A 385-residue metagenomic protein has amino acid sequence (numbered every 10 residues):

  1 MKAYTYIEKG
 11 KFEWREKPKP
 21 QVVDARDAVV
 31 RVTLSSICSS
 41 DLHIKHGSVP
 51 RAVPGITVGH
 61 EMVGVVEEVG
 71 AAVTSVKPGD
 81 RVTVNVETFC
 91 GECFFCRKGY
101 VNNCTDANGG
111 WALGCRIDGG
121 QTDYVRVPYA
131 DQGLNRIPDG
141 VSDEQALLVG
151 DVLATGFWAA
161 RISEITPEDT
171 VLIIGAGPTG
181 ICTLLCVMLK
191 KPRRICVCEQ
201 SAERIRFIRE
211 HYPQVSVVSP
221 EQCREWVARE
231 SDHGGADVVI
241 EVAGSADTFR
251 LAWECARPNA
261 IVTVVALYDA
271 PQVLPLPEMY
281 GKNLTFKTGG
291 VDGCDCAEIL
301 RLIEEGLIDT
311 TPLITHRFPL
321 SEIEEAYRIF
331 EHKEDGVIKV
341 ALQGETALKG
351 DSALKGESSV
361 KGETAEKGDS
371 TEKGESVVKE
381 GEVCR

Functional and structural regions predicted by a protein language model:
P20-S35, S48-R97, P138-V141: Glycine-rich beta-strand-centered segment in the early N-terminal region that forms part of a ligand/cofactor-binding
C38, V86-N135, D139: Cysteine-cluster motifs in flexible loop/terminal segments that predominantly coordinate metals
S75-P78, P167, P258: Short, flexible surface segments
G79, E168, Q214, G235-A236 (+1 more regions): Local beta-strand N-terminus motif with an aromatic residue
R136-E221: Mid-domain Rossmann-like dinucleotide-binding core that forms the NAD(H)/NADP(H) cofactor-binding site
S163, M188, I205-T285: Glycine-rich cofactor phosphate-binding loops and adjacent beta1-alpha1 units of small-molecule cofactor enzyme domains
Q200-S201, Y268, D292: Residues in the short beta-alpha loop(s) of Rossmann-like NAD(P)-binding domains
R250-E254, G293-G362, E366-R385: C-terminal hydrophobic helical "lid"/dimerization subdomain of Rossmann-like NAD(P)H-dependent oxidoreductases
